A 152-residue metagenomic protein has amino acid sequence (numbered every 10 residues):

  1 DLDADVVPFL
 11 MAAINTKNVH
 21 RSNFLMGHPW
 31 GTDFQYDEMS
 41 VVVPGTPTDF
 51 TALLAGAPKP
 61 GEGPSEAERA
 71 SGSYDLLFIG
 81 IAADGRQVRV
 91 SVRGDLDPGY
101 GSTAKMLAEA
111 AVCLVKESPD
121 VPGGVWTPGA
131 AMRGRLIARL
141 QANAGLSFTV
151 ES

Functional and structural regions predicted by a protein language model:
D1-S152: C-terminal catalytic/substrate-binding lobe primarily of soluble NAD(P)-dependent oxidoreductases
